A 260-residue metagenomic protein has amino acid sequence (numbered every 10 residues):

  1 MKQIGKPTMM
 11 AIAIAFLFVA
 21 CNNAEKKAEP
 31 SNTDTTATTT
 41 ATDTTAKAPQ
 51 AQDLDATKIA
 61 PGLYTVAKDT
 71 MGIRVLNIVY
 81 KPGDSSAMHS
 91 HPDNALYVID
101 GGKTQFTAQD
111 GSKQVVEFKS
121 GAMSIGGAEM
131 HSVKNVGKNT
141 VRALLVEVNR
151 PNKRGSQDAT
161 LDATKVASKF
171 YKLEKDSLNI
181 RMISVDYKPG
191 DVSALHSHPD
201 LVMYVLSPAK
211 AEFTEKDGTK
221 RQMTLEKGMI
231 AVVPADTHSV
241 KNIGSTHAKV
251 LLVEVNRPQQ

Functional and structural regions predicted by a protein language model:
M1-M9: Bacterial N-terminal signal peptides that target proteins for export
L17-A20: C-terminal motif of bacterial Sec signal peptides marking the signal peptidase cleavage site
N22-A24: Bacterial signal peptide processing site
A60-S85, D93-L96, T164-V192, D200-M203 (+1 more regions): A short glycine-rich, His/Asp/Glu-containing loop-to-beta-strand
D69, D110-A128, T219-A235: Short acidic-glycine-tyrosine-enriched beta hairpin
H91-Q109, H198-D217: Glycine- and acidic-residue-biased ligand/ion/polar-headgroup-sensing regions
G101, A128-R150, P208, A235-P258: Ligand-binding loop in jelly-roll beta-barrel domains
K134, R142-N179: Surface-exposed beta-loop interaction hotspot
